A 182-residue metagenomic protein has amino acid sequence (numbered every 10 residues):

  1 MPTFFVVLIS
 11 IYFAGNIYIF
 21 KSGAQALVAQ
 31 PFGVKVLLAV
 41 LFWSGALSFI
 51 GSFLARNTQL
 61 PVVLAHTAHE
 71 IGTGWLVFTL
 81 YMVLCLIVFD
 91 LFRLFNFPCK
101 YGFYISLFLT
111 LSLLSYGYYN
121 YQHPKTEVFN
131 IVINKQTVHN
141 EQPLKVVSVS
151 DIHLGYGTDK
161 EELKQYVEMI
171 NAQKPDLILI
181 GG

Functional and structural regions predicted by a protein language model:
M1-P124: Non-catalytic terminal accessory segments
I11-Y18, L27, P31, I152-L163 (+1 more regions): Contiguous hydrophobic segments
Y119-G181: Membrane-interface segments at or immediately adjacent to transmembrane helices that form the boundary between
